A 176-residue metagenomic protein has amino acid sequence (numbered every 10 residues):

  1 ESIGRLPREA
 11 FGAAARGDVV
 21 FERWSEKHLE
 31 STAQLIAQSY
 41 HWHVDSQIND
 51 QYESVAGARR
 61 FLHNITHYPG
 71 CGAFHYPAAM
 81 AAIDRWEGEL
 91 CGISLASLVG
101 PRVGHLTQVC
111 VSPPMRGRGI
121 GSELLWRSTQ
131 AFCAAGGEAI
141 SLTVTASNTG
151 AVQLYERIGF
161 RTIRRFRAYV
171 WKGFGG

Functional and structural regions predicted by a protein language model:
E1-S25, Y169: Acyl-donor-binding surface of acyltransferase catalytic domains
V20-D50: A short beta-loop-alpha structural element at the N-terminal edge of CoA-dependent acyl/N-acetyltransferase catalytic
S46-V103, V109: A conserved beta-strand-loop-helix scaffold within acyl/acetyltransferase catalytic domains
P113, L142-V152, A168-G175: Conserved beta-strand-loop-alpha-helix junction that forms the acyl-donor binding cleft
M115, G119-R127: Conserved acetyl-CoA pyrophosphate-binding loop and the N-cap/start of the following alpha-helix in GNAT-like
S122, A146-R164: Conserved active-site alpha-helix within GNAT-family acetyltransferase domains
F132-T143: Conserved GNAT acetyl-CoA-binding A-motif
